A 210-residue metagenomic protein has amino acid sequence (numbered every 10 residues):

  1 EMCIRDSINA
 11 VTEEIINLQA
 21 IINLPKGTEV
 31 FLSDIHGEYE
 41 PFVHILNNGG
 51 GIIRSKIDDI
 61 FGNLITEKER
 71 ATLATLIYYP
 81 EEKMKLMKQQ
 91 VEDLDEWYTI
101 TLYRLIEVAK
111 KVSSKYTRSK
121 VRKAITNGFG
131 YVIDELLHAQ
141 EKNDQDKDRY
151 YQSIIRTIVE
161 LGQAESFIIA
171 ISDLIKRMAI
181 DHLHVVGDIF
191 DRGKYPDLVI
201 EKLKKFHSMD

Functional and structural regions predicted by a protein language model:
M2-I4: Short, small-residue-biased leader/transition segments that mark boundaries at the very start of proteins
I8-A10, E160-A164, I189-R192: Short, flexible loop segments at the rims of nucleotide/cofactor-binding pockets, characterized by
I8-K123, P196: N-terminal low-complexity, Ser/Thr- and acidic-residue-enriched intrinsically disordered segments
I15-K26, S172-H182, I200-F206: A short acidic-Thr-Gly-centered motif at the start of a beta-strand
L32-D34, L183-G187, D210: Active-site neighborhood of phospho(di)ester-bond hydrolases with catalytic His/Asp-centered motifs
I52-R54, F206-D210: Structural alpha-beta junctions
K83-S172, M178: Low-complexity, highly charged intrinsically disordered N-terminal segments that act as targeting/localization
H184, I189-K202: Conserved SAM-binding loop
